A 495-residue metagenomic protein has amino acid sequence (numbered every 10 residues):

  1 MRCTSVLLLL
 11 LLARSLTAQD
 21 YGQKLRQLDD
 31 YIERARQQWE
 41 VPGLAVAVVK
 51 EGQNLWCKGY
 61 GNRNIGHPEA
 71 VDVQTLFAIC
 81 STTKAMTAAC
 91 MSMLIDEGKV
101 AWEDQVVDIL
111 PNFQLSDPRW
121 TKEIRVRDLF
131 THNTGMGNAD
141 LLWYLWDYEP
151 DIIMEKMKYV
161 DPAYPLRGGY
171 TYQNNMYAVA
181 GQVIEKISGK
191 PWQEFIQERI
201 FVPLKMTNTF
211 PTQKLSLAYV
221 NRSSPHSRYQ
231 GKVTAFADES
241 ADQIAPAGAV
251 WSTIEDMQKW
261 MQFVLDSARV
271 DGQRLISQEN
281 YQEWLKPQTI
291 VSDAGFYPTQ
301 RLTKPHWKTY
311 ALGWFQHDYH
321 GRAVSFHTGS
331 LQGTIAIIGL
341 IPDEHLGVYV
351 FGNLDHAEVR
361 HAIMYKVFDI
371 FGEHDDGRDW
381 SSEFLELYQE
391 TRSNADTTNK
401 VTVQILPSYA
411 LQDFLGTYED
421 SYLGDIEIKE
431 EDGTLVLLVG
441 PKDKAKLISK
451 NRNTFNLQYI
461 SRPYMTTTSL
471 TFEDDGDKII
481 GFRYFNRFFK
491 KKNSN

Functional and structural regions predicted by a protein language model:
M1-Q23: Bacterial Sec-dependent N-terminal signal peptides
Q19-K58, L141-Y144, E185-E198, V202 (+1 more regions): Catalytic loop of the DD-peptidase/beta-lactamase superfamily, centered on the K-T-G motif and neighboring
Y21-I79, K99-A101, I109, Q114-S116 (+3 more regions): Short, conserved catalytic-motif segment at the N-terminal edge
Q27, G43, A78-T82, L94-G137 (+5 more regions): Active-site helix/loop module of the DD-peptidase/beta-lactamase fold, centered on the serine-lysine SxxK catalytic
T75, L166-T171, I244-W251: A short glycine-threonine-serine/GTX helix/turn-capping micro-motif
S81-T82, T171-N174: Catalytic nucleophile serine of serine hydrolases, specifically the conserved "nucleophile elbow" pentapeptide
T87: Active/ligand-binding-proximal structured segments within catalytic/core domains that scaffold catalytic residues
R125, N175-M176: Mid-domain, small-residue-enriched loop/turn segments at the edges of structured enzyme/sensor domains
